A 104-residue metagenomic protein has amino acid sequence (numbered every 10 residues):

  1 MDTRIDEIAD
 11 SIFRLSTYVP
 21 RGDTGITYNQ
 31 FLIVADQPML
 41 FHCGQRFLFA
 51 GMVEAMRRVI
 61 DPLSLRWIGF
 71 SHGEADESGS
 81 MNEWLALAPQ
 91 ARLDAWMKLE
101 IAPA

Functional and structural regions predicted by a protein language model:
T3-I60: Conserved beta-strand hairpin/beta-sheet module of binuclear metal-dependent hydrolase folds, prominently
R57-A104: Active-site HxH/HxHxD metal-binding segment of metal-dependent hydrolases
